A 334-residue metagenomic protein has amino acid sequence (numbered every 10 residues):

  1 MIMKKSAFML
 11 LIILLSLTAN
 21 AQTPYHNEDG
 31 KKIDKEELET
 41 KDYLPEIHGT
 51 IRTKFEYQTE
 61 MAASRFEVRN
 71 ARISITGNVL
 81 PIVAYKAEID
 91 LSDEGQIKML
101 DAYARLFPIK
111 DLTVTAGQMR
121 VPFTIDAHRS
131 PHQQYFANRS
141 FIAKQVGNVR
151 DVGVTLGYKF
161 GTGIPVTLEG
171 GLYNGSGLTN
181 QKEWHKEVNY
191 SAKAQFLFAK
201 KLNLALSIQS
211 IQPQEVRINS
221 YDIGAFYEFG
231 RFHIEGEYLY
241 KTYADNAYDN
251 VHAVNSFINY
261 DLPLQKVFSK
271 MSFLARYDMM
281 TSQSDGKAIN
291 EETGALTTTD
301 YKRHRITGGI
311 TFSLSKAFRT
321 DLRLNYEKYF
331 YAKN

Functional and structural regions predicted by a protein language model:
M1-K31: Cleavable N-terminal export/targeting peptides
M3-K4, A19, K31, T53 (+3 more regions): Generic cytosolic/nucleocytoplasmic N-terminal low-complexity/intrinsically disordered segments
K5-S6, M119, Y277, L324: Hydrophobic alpha-helical segments, especially transmembrane helices and their immediate juxtamembrane helical caps
P24-H26, T59-M61, L80, Y103-F107 (+2 more regions): Outer-membrane beta-barrel pore domains
K35-G175, K186-V188, Q195-N203, F257 (+2 more regions): Outer membrane beta-barrel
T53, L172-S176, L239-Y240, Y326-K328: Short, histidine-centered active-site or binding-site loop motifs used for metal coordination, general acid-base
N180-W184: Active-site cleft segment of glycoside hydrolase catalytic domains centered on the general acid/base Glu
